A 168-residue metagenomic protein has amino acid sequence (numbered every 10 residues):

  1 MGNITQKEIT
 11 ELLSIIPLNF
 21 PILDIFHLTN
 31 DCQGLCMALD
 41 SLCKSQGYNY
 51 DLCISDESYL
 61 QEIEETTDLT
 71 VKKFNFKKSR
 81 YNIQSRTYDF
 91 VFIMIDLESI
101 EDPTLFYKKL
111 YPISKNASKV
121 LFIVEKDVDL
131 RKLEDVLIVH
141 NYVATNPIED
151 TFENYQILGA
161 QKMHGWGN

Functional and structural regions predicted by a protein language model:
M1-L23: Class I SAM-dependent methyltransferase Rossmann-like catalytic core, especially the SAM/SAH-binding loop
D31-G47: Conserved SAM-binding loop of SAM-dependent methyltransferases across substrates and taxa, primarily the Class I
G47-Y48, S118: Glycine-centered, small-residue-biased loops immediately flanking beta-strands in adenine/cofactor-binding cores
F76-V91: A short acidic, Gly/Pro-enriched loop at the edge of an enzyme's catalytic core that lines a small-molecule cofactor
D102-K119: A short glycine-rich, Lys/Arg-flanked "PGG" loop and its adjoining helix->strand segment in the class I
N116-V128: Conserved beta-strand signature within the Rossmann-like core of class I S-adenosyl-L-methionine
D127-N141, Q156-Q161: Short alpha-helix
P147-N168: Core SAM-dependent methyltransferase catalytic element
